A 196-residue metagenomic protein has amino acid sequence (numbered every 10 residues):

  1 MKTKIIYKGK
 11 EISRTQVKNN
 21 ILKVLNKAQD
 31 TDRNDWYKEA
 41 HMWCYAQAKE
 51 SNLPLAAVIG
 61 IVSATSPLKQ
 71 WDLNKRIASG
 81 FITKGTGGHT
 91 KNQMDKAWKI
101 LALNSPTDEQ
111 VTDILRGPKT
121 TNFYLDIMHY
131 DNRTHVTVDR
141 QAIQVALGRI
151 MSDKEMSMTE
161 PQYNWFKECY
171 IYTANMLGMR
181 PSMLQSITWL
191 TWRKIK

Functional and structural regions predicted by a protein language model:
M1-K196: HhH-family (HhH-GPD) DNA N-glycosylase catalytic core used in base-excision repair
